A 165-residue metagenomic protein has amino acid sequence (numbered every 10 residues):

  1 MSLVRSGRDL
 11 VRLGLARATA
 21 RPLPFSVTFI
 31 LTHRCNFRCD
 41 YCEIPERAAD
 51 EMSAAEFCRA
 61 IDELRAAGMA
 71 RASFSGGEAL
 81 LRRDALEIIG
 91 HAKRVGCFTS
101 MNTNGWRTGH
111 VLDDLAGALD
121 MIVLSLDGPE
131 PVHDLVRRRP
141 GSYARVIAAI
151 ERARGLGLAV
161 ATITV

Functional and structural regions predicted by a protein language model:
M1-E46: N-terminal pre-core extensions flanking Radical SAM catalytic domains
E46-A49, L135: Generic anion/oxyanion-binding catalytic loop in active/binding sites
A54-F74, R82-V165: Radical SAM/AdoMet-radical enzyme domain recognition
